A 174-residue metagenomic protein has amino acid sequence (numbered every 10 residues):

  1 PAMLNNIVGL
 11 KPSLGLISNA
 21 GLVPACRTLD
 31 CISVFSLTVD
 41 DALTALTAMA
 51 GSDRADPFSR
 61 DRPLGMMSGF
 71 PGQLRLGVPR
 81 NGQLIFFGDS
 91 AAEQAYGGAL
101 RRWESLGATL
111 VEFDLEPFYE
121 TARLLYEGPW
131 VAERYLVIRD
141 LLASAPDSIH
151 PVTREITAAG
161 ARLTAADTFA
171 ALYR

Functional and structural regions predicted by a protein language model:
P1-N6: FAD-binding core of FAD-dependent oxidoreductases, characterized by glycine-rich FAD pyrophosphate-binding loops
V8-Q94, G98, P117: A short helix-breaking turn/cap at a secondary-structure junction
D30-S33, L84, A122-Y126, A159 (+2 more regions): Conserved short-loop catalytic and cofactor-binding motifs
L46-M49, W103, T164: Generic helix-packing signal
F70-P79, P129-R174: Short helix-loop capping/hinge segments that flank enzyme active sites or metal/cofactor-binding pockets
G88-L115, I138-P146, T168, L172-R174: Acyltransferase
S90-A91, A122-A132: Short glycine/threonine-rich loop-to-helix capping motif typified by GTGT followed within a few residues by an Asp-Pro
A108-Y126, E155-A158: Short connector loops at secondary-structure junctions
